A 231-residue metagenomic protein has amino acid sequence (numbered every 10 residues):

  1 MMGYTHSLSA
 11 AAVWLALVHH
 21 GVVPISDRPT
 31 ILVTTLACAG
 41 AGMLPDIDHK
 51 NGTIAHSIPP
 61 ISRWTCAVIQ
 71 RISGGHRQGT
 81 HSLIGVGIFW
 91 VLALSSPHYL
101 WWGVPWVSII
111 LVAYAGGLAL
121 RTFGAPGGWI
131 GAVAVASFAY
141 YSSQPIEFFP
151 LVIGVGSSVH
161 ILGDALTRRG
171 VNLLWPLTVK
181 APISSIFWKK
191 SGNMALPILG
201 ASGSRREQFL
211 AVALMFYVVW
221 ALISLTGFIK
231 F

Functional and structural regions predicted by a protein language model:
M1-F231: N-terminal membrane-targeting hydrophobic helices
